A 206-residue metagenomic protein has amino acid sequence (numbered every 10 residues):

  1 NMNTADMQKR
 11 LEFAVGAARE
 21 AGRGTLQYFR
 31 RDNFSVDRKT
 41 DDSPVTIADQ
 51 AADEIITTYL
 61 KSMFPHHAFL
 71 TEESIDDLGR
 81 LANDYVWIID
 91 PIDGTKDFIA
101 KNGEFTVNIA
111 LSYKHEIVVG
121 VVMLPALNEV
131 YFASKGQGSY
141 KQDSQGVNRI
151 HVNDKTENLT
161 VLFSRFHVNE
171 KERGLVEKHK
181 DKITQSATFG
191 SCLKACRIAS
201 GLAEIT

Functional and structural regions predicted by a protein language model:
M2-I92, G174-K178: N-terminal subdomain of lithium-sensitive/metallo-dependent phosphomonoesterases centered on the IMPase/IPPase/PAP
L11, V15-A18, A68, V86 (+4 more regions): Residues embedded in well-ordered beta-strands
T25, D49, L60, T95 (+4 more regions): Residue-level signal for inorganic ion chemistry
P65, G201-L202: Active-site-proximal glycine-rich helix-loop-beta segment
N83-L127: Glycine-rich active-site/cofactor-binding loop and its immediate structural neighborhood
I109-C196, L202: Acidic beta-strand-loop-alpha-helix segment within the catalytic core of divalent metal-dependent phosphate-processing
E204-T206: Paired acidic/hydrophobic, glycine-rich loop segments that form the ligand-binding mouth/hinge of periplasmic-binding
